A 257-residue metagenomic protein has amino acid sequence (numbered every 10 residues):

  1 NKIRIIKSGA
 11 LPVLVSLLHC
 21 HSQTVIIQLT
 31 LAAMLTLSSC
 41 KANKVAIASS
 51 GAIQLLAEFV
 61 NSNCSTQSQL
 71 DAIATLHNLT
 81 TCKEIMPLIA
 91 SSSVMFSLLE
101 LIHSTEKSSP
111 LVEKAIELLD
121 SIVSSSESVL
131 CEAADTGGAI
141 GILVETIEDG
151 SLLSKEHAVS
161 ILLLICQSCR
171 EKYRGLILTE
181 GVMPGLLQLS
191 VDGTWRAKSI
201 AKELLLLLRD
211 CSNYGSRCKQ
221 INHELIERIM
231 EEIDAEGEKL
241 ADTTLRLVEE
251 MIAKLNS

Functional and structural regions predicted by a protein language model:
N1, L11-L14: Long, hydrophobic/aromatic-enriched structural stretches that serve as scaffold segments
N1-K7, S22-S38, A46-S49, S62-T80 (+7 more regions): Alpha-helical solenoid repeats of the armadillo/HEAT superfamily in eukaryotic scaffolding/adaptor proteins
V13-V15, L55-A57, S97-I102, I140-V144 (+2 more regions): Buried hydrophobic core positions in alpha-solenoid tandem helical repeats
